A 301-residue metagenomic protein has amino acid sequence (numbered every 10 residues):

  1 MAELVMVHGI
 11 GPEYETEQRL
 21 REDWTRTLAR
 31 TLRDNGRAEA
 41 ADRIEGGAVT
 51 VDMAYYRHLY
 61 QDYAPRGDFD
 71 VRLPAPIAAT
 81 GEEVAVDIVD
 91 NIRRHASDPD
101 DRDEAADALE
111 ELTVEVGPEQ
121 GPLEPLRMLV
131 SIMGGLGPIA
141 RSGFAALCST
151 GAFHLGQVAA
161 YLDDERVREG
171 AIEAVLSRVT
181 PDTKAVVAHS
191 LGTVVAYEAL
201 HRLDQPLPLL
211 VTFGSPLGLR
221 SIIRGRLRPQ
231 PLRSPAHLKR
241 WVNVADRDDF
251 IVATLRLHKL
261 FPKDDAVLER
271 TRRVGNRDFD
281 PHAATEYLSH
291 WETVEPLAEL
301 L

Functional and structural regions predicted by a protein language model:
M1-V71, V114-V187, L191-L301: Lipid deacylating catalytic domains
D42-A106: N-terminal accessory alpha/beta regions
A96-P122: A substrate-binding/cap region within the structured catalytic cores of diverse enzymes
